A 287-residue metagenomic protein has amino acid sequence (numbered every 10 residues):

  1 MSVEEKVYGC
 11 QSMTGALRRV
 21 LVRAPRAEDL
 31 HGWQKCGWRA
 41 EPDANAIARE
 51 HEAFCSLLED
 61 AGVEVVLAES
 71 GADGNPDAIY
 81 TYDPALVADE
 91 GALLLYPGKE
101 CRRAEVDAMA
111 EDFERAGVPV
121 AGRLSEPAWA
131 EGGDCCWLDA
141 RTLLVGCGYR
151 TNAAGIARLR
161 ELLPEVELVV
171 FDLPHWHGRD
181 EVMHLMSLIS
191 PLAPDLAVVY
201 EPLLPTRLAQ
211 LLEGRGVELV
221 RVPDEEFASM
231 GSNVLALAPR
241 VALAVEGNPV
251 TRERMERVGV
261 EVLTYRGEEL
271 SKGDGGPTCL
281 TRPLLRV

Functional and structural regions predicted by a protein language model:
M1-V287: The feature marks the mature, well-folded catalytic cores of soluble enzymes
